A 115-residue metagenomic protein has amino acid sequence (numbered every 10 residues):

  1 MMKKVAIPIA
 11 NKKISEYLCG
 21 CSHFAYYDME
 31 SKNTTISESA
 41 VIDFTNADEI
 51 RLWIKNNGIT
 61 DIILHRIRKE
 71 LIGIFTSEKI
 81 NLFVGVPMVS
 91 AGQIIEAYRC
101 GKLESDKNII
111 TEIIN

Functional and structural regions predicted by a protein language model:
M1-T45, W53-N57, T76-S77, F83-N115: Non-catalytic interface/targeting segments
D48: Glycine-rich phosphate-binding loop at the start of an alpha helix
T60: Short acidic/polar active-site loop segments enriched in Thr and Asp
I63-L64: Conserved SAM-binding loop
I67-L71: Short, glycine/polar-rich helix-capping loops at beta-to-alpha or helix-loop-helix junctions that flank or form
